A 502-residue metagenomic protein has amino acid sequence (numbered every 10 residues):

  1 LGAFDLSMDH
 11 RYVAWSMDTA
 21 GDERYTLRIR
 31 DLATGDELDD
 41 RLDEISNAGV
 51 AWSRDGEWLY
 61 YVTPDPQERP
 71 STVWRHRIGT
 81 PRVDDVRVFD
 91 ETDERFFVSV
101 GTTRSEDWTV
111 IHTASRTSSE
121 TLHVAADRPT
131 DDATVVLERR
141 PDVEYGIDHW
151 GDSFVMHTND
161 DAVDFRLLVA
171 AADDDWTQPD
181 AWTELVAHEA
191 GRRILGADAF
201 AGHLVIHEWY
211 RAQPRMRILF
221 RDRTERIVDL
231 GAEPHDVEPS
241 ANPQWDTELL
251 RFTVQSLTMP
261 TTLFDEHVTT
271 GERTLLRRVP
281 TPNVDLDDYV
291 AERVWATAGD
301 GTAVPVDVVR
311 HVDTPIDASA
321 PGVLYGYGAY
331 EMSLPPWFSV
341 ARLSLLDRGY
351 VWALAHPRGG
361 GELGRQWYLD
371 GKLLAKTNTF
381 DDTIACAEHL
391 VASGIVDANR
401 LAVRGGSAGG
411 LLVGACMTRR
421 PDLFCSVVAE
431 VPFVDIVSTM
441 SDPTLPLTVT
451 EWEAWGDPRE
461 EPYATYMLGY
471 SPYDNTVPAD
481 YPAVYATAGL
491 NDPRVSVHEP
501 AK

Functional and structural regions predicted by a protein language model:
L1-D5, S16, F96-H149, E184 (+7 more regions): Non-catalytic accessory segments flanking enzyme active sites
L1-V50, G56, A201: A conserved hydrophobic secondary-structure block that centers on an alpha-helix together with its immediately flanking
V13-W15, L59, T109, F154-M156 (+2 more regions): Hydrophobic beta-strand positions that form the internal "hydrophobic ladder" of WD40/Gbeta-like beta-propeller blades
M17-T26, R41-S46, V62-T72, R82 (+5 more regions): A flexible loop/linker signature enriched in serine peptidases of the S9 family
D31-G35, R77-P81, A125-P129, A171-D174 (+2 more regions): Short loop/turn segments that connect beta-strands within beta-propeller blades
D36-L42, V86-D90, D132-L137, W182-A187 (+1 more regions): A short beta-strand motif characteristic of beta-propeller blades
G322, L346-H356: A fold-wide structural signal in alpha/beta-hydrolase
L354-K502: Active-site-proximal cap/loop segments of hydrolase catalytic domains
